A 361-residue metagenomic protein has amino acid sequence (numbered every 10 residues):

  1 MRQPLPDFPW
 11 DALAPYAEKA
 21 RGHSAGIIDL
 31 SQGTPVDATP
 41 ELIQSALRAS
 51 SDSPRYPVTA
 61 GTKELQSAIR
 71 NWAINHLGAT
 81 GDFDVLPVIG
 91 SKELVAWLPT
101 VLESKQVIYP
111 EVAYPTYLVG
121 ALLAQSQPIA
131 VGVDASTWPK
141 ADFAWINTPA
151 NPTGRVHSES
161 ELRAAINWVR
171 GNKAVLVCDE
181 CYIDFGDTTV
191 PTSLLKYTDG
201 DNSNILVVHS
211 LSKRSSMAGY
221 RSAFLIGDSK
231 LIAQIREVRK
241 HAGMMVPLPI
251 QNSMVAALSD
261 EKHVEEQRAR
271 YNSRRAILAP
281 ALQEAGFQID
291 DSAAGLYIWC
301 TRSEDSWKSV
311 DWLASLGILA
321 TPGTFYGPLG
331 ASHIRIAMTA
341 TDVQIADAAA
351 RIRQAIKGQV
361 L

Functional and structural regions predicted by a protein language model:
R2-G90, W97, A257-L258, Q359-L361: N-terminal small-domain helix-loop-helix segment of the aminotransferase-like
A20, A124, G171-N172, D201 (+2 more regions): Helix C-cap/helix->beta junction micro-motif
S53-W168, D184-G200: Conserved core of the PLP fold type I
A79, D201, E304, S315-A320 (+1 more regions): PLP-dependent enzyme catalytic core of the Aspartate aminotransferase-like
Y109, A130, C178, A320-P322: Hydrophobic residues in well-ordered beta-strands that form the structural core
D199-N272, I356-K357: Conserved core segment of the aminotransferase class I/II
Q251, V255, Y271-A279, I289-T301 (+1 more regions): Conserved glycine-rich beta-strand-loop-beta hairpin in the small C-terminal domain of fold type I
